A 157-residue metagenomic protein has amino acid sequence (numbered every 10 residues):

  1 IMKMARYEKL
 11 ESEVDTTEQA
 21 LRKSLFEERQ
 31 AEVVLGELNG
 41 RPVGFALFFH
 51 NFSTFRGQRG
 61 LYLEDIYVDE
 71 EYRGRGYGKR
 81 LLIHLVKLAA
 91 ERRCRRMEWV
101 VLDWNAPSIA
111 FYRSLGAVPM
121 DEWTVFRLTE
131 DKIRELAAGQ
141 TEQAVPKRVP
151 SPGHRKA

Functional and structural regions predicted by a protein language model:
M2-K23: Conserved GNAT-fold acetyl-CoA-binding loop/helix
K23-L35, Y62: A short helix-loop-beta-strand connector motif used in the catalytic cores of GNAT acetyltransferases and, in some
A31-A46, D69: Conserved beta-hairpin
F48, Y112: Conserved active-site tyrosine of GNAT-family acetyltransferases
Y72, G76-H84: Conserved acetyl-CoA pyrophosphate-binding loop and the N-cap/start of the following alpha-helix in GNAT-like
V86, C94, R113-E122: Conserved acetyl-CoA-binding loop of GNAT-fold acetyltransferases
A89-V101: Conserved GNAT acetyl-CoA-binding A-motif
E98-S108, M120, R127-D131: Conserved beta-strand-loop-alpha-helix junction that forms the acyl-donor binding cleft
